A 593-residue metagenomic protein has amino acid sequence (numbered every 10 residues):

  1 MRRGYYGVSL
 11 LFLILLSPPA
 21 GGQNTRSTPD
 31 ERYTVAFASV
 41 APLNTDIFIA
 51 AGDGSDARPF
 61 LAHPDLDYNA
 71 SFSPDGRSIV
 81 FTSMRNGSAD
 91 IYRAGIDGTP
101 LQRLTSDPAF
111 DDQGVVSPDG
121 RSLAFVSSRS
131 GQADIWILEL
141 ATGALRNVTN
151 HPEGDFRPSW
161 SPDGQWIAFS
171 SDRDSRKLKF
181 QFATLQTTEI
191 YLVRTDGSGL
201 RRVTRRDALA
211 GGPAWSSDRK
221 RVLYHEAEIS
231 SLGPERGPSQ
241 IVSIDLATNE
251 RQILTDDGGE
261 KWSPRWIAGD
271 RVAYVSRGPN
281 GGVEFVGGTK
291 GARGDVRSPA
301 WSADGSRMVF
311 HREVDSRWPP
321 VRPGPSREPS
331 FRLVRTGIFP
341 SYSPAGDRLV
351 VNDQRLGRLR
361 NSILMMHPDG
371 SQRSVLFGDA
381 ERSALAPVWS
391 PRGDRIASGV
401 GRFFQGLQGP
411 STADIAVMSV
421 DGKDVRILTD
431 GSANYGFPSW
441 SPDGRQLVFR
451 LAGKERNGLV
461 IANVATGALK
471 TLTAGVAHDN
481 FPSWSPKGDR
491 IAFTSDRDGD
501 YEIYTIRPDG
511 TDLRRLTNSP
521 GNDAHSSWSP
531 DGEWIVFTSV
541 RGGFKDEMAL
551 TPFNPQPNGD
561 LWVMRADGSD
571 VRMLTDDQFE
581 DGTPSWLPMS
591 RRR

Functional and structural regions predicted by a protein language model:
G7-S17: Bacterial N-terminal signal peptides
Q23-G52, D56-R58, A62-F72, L333-A345 (+1 more regions): Beta-strand-rich domains and repeat architectures in extracellular enzymes and scaffolds, especially beta-propellers
P29-E31, P74-D75, P118-D119, P162-D163 (+9 more regions): Residue-level detector of Asp-centered blade-edge/turn motifs that repeat once per structural unit in beta-propeller
V35, I79, L123, I167 (+8 more regions): Hydrophobic beta-strand positions that form the internal "hydrophobic ladder" of WD40/Gbeta-like beta-propeller blades
S39-I47, L61-L66, T82-Y92, T105-D111 (+20 more regions): A flexible loop/linker signature enriched in serine peptidases of the S9 family
A51-S55, G95-T99, E139-G143, R194-S198 (+8 more regions): Short loop/turn segments that connect beta-strands within beta-propeller blades
A57-R58, L101-Q102, R146, R201 (+6 more regions): A structural motif specific to WD40 beta-propellers
